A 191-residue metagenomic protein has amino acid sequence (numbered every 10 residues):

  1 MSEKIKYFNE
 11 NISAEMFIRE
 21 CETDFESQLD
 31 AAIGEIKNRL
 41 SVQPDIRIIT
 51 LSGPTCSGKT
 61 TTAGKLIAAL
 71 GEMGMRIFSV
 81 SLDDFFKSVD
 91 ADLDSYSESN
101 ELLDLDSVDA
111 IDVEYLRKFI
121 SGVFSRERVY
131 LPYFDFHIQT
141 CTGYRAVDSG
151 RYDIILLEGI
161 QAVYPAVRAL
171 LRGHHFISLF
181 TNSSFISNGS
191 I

Functional and structural regions predicted by a protein language model:
M1-A31: Charged, amphipathic alpha-helical linker segments immediately N-terminal to NTP-binding catalytic cores
I49-L51: Hydrophobic anchor at the beta1->P-loop junction of P-loop NTPases
C56: Walker A (P-loop) phosphate-binding loop of P-loop NTPases
K59: Conserved lysine of the Walker
A68-F78: Post-Walker A helix-loop "phosphate-sensing" segment adjacent to the P-loop in P-loop NTPases
F78-V80, K87-Q139: Conserved nucleotide-sensing/catalytic segment adjacent to the nucleotide-binding pocket in NTP-handling enzymes
A146-I191: ATP-dependent NMP and nucleoside kinases share a basic, alpha-helical "lid"
